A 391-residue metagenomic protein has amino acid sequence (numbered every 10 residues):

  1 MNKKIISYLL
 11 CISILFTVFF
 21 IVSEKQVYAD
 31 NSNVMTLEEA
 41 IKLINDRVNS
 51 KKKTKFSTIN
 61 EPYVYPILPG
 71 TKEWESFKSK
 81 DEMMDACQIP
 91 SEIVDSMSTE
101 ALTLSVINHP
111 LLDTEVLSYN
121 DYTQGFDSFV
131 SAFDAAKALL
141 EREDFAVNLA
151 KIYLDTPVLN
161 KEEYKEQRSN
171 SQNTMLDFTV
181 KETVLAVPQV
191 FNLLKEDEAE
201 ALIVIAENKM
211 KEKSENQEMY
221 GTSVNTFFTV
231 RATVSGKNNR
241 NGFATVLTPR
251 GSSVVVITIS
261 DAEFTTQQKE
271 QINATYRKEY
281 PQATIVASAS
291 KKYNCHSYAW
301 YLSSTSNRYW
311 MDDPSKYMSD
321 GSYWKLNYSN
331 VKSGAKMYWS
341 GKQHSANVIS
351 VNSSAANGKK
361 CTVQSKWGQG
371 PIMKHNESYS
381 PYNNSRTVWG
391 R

Functional and structural regions predicted by a protein language model:
M1-L9: Bacterial N-terminal signal peptides that target proteins for export
L10-V18: Hydrophobic core
V18-S32: Sec-dependent signal peptide cleavage junction
D30-L37, V234: Cleaved targeting-peptide boundary
L37-I59, Y63-T229: Non-catalytic all-alpha helical scaffold/repeat segments
T229-S319: N-terminal capping segments
W310-E377: ...with weaker cross-activation on analogous glycine-rich loops/strands in unrelated enzymes
Q369-R391: Glycine- and charge-enriched low-complexity intrinsically disordered segments
